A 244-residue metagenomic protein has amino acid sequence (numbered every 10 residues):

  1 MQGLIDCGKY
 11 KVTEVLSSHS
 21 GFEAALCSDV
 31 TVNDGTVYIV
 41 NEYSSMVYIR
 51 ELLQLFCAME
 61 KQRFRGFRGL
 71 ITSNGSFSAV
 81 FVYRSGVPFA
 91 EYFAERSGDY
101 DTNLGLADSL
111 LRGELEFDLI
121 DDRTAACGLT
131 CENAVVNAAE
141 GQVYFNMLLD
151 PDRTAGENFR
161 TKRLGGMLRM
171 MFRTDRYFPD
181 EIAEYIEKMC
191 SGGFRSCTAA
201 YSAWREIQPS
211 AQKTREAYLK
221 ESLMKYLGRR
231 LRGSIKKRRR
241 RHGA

Functional and structural regions predicted by a protein language model:
M1-G66, F93: ATP-binding glycine-rich loop module of kinase domains
Y43-V47, G86-V87, D150-R153, R173-T174: Short acidic, S/G/P-rich loop/turn micro-motifs used as interaction or catalytic elements
G66-S78: Short beta-strand micro-motifs within the conserved protein kinase catalytic domain, predominantly in the N-lobe
R84-A94: Structural motif in protein kinase domains
F93-S109: Activation segment of protein kinase catalytic domains, centered on the conserved DFG
D108-D122: Short C-lobe core helix of eukaryotic-like protein kinase catalytic domains
D121-R239: C-lobe/activation-segment region of protein kinase-like
